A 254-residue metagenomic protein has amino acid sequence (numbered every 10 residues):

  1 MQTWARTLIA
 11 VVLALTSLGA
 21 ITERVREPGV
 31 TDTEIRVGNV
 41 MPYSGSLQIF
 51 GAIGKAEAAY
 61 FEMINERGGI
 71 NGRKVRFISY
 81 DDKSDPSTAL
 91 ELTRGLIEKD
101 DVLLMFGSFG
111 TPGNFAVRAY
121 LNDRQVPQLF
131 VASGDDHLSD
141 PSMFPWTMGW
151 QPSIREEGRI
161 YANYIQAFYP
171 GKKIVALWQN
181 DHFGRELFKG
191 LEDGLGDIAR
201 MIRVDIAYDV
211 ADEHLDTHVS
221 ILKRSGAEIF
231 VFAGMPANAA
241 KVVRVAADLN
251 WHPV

Functional and structural regions predicted by a protein language model:
M1-I35: Short, low-complexity disordered leader/linker segments with a strong preference for bacterial N-terminal type II
S17, I49-N71, G190-G196: Short, polar/charged alpha-helical segment
E23-V25, E34, I49-K55, R67-P141 (+4 more regions): Beta-alpha junction/loop-to-helix N-cap segments that form part of ligand/metal-binding clefts
D32-I53, S108, K173-L177: Short beta-strand segments enriched in small/hydrophobic residues
T33-R36, R73, W146, G226: Envelope-exposed proteins and targeting segments
R36-G38, R76-I78, V175, R203-V204: A structural signal for isolated positions on well-ordered beta-strands in alpha/beta enzyme cores
Y43-S44, K83, N180-D181: Residue-level signal for short, function-critical loop segments
T88-E91, D136-S139, F144-W251: Extracellular/periplasmic Venus flytrap/periplasmic-binding protein
